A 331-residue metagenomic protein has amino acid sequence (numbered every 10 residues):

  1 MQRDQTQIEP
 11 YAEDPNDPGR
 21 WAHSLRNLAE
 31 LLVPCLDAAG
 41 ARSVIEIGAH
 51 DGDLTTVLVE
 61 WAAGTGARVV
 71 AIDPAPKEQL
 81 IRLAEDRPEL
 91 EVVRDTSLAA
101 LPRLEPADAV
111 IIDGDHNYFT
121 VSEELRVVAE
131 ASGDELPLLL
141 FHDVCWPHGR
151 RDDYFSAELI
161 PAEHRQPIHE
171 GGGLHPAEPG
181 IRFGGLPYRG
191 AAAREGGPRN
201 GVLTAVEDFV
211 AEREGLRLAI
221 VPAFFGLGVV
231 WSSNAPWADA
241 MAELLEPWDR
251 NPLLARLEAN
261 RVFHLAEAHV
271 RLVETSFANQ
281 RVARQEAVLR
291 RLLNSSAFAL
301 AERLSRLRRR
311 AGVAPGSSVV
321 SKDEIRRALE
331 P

Functional and structural regions predicted by a protein language model:
M1-E30: Mobile, glycine- and charge-enriched loop segments and immediately flanking short secondary-structure elements within
W21-L101: SAM cofactor-binding core of SAM-dependent methyltransferases, primarily the Rossmann-like beta-alpha-beta module
A41, P106-D108, L136: Local beta-strand N-terminus motif with an aromatic residue
D73-A75, G114-H116, H142-W146: Short strand-turn motif at the edge of the Rossmann-like AdoMet-binding core
R103-V110, G114: A short acidic, Gly/Pro-enriched loop at the edge of an enzyme's catalytic core that lines a small-molecule cofactor
F119-M241, E246-F263: C-terminal substrate-binding/active-site "lid" region of AdoMet-derived donor-dependent transferases
E243-P331: Boundary detector for helix-to-coil junctions that initiate low-complexity/charged tails
